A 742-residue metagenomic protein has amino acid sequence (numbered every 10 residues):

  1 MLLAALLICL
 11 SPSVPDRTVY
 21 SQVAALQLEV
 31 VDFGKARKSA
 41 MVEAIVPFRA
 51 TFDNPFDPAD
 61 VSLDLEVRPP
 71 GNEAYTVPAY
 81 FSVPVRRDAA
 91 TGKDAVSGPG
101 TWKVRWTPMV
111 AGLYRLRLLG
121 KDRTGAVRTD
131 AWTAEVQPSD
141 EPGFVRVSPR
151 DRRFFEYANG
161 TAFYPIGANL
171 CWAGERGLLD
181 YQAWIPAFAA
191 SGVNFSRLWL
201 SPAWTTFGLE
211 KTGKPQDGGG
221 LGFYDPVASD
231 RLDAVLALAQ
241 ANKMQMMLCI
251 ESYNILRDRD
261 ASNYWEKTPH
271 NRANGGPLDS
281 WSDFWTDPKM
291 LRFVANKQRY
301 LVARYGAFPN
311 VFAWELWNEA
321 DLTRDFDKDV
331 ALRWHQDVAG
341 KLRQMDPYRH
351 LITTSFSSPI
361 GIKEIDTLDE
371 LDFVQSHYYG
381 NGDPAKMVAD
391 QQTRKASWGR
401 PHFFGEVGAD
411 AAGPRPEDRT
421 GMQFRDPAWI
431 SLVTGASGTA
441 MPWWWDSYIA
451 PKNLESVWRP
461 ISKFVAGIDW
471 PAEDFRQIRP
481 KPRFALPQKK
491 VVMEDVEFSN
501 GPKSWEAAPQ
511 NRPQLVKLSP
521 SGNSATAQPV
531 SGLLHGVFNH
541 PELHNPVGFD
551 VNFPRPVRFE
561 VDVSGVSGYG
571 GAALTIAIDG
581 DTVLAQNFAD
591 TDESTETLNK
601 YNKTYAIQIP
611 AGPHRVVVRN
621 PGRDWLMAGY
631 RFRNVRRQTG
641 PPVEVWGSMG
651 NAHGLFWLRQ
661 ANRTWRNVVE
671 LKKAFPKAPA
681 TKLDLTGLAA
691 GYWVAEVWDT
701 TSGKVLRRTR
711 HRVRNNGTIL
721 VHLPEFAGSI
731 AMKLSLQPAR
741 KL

Functional and structural regions predicted by a protein language model:
D16-Y20, F33-K35, T51, F56 (+6 more regions): Aromatic- and carboxylate-lined catalytic core of secreted/periplasmic carbohydrate-active enzymes
R17, S21, W132-N159, N634-P641: Low-complexity, Pro/Ser/Thr- and charge-rich linker/hinge segments at domain boundaries
R37-A40, G98-G120, R555-V561, Y569-A572 (+4 more regions): Short tyrosine-centred short linear motifs in exposed loops/low-complexity segments
S62, K121-G125, S139-F373, H377-A385: Active-site mouth of glycoside hydrolases
T76-D94, T582-T595, R707-R714: Solvent-exposed serine/threonine-rich low-complexity stretches and specific carbohydrate-binding patches
Y80-R150: Extended acidic/polar, glycine-enriched regions that form or flank non-catalytic beta-rich accessory modules
L238-M244, P347-L351, L368-F464: Catalytic-core region of carbohydrate-active enzymes that cleave or remodel glycosidic bonds
S564-N634: Beta-strand-rich ligand-recognition modules
